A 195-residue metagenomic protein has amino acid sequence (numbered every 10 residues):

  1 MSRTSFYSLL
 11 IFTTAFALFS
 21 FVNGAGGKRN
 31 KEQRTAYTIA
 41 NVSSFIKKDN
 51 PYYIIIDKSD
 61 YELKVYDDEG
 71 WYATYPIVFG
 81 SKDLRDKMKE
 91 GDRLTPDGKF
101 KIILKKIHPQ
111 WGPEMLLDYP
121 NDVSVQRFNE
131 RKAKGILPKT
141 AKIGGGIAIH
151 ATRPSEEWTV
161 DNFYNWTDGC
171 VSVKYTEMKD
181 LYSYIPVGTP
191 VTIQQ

Functional and structural regions predicted by a protein language model:
M1-R3, P186: N-terminal hydrophobic targeting signals that begin at the initiator methionine
R3, F12-K31: Bacterial Sec-dependent signal peptides at the C-terminal "C-region" and cleavage site
A36-Y53, K58-S59, F79-I103, R131-G135 (+2 more regions): N-terminal post-signal-peptidase region of extra-cytosolic proteins
D68-E69, K105-I107: Short polar/acidic secondary-structure junctions
G70-K82: Short Gly/aromatic-enriched secondary-structure transition segments
H108-Q195: Exported/periplasmic cell-wall-interacting domains
